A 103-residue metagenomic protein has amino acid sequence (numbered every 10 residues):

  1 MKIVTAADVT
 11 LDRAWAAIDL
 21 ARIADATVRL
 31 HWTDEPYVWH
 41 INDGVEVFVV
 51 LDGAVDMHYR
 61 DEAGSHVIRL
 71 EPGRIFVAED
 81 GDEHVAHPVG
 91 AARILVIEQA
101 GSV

Functional and structural regions predicted by a protein language model:
M1-H31: A short, N-terminal "cap"/entry segment at the start of jelly-roll beta-barrel domains of the cupin/DSBH fold
A24, L51-D52, E71-P72, G90: A cytosolic small-molecule/anion-sensing beta-strand core signal
T27, V47, A54-D56, E83 (+1 more regions): Structural motif
V28, Y37-V38, G53-Y59, I75: Short beta-strand segments in beta-sandwich/barrel cores
H31, V38-D43, H58-R60, V67-R69 (+1 more regions): Short histidine-centered beta-strand/loop micro-motifs that create catalytic or ligand/metal-coordination sites
W32-T33, I41-M57, I97: Short, conserved beta-strand element in jelly-roll/cupin
D61-G81: Short acidic-glycine-tyrosine-enriched beta hairpin
D80-V103: Ligand-binding loop in jelly-roll beta-barrel domains
